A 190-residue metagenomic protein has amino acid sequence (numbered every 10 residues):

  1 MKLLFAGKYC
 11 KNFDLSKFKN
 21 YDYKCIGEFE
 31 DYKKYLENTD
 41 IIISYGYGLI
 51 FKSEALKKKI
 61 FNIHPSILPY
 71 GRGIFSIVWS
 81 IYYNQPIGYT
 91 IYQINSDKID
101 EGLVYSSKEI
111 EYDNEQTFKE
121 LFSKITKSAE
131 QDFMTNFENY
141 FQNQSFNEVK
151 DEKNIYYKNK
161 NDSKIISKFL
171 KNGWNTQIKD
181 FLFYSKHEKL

Functional and structural regions predicted by a protein language model:
M1-L190: One-carbon transfer enzymes
